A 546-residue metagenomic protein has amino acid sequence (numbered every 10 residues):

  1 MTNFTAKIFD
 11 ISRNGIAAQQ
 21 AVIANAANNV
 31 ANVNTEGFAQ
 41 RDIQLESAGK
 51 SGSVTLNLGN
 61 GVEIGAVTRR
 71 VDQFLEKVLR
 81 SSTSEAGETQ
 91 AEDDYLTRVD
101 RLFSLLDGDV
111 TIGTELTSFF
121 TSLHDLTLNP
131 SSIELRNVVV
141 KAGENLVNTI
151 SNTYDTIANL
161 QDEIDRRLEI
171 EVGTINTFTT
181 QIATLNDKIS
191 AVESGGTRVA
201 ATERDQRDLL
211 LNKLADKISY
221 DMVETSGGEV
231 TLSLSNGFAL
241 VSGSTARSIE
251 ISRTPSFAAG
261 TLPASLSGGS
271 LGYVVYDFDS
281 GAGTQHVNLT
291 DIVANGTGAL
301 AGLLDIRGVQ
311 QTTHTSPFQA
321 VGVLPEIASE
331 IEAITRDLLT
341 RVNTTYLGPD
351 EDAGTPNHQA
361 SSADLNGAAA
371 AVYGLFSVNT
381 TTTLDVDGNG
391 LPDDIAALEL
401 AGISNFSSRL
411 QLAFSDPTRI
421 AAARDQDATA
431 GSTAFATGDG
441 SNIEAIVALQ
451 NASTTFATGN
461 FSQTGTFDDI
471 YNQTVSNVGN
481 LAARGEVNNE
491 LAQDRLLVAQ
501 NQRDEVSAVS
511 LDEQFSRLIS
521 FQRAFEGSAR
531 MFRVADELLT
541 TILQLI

Functional and structural regions predicted by a protein language model:
M1-I546: Structural signature of extracellular appendage/secretion-system components
